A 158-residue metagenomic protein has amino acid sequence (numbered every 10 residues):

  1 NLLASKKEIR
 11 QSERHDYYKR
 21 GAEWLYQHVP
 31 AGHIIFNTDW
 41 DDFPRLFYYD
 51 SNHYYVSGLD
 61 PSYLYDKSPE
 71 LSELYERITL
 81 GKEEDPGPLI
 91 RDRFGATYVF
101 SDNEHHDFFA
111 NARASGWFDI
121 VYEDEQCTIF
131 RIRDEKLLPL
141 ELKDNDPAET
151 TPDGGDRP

Functional and structural regions predicted by a protein language model:
N1-Q27, W40-P44, L59-P61, E70 (+5 more regions): Membrane-proximal, lumen/periplasm-facing interface regions of secretory-pathway glyco- and lipid-modifying enzymes
L3, I9, I34-I35, I78 (+3 more regions): Weak global preference for isoleucine
Q27-K67, A96-E104, F130: Short periplasmic/luminal acceptor-recognition loop of GT-C membrane glycosyltransferases, typified by
S51, K67-T128: Periplasmic/luminal catalytic loop of GT-C fold multi-pass membrane glycosyltransferases that transfer sugars from
I132-D134, P158: Positively charged, low-complexity intrinsically disordered regions
E135-E141: Short, charged/polar, Gly/Pro-enriched secondary-structure boundary elements
